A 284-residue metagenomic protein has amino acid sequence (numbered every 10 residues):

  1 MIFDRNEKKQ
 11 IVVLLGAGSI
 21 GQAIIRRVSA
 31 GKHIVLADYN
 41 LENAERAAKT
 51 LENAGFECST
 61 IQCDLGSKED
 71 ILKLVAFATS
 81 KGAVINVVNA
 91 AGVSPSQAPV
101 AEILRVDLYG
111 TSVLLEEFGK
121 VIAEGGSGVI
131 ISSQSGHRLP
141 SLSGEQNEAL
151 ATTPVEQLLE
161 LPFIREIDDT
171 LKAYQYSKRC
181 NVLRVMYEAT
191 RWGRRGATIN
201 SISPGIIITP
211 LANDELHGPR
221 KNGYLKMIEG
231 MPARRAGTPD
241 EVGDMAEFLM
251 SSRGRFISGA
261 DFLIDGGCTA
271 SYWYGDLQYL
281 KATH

Functional and structural regions predicted by a protein language model:
I2-V35: Canonical Rossmann dinucleotide-binding motif of NAD(H)/NADP(H)-dependent dehydrogenases/reductases, specifically
G31-R46: Conserved glycine-rich Rossmann-like NAD(P)H-binding loop of the short-chain dehydrogenase/reductase
L51-E69: Rossmann-fold cofactor-recognition segment
G92-Q97, E124-R195, P204-T209: Catalytic loop of short-chain dehydrogenase/reductase
L142-T153, I207-G230, S271-H284: A glycine/serine/threonine-rich, flexible loop-to-helix segment that serves as the NAD(P) cofactor-binding "lid"
T198, I257-G259: Short, small/polar-rich loop/turn modules that mediate ligand/substrate recognition or access, typified
M231-V242, R253: A conserved structural motif in NAD(P)-dependent oxidoreductases
